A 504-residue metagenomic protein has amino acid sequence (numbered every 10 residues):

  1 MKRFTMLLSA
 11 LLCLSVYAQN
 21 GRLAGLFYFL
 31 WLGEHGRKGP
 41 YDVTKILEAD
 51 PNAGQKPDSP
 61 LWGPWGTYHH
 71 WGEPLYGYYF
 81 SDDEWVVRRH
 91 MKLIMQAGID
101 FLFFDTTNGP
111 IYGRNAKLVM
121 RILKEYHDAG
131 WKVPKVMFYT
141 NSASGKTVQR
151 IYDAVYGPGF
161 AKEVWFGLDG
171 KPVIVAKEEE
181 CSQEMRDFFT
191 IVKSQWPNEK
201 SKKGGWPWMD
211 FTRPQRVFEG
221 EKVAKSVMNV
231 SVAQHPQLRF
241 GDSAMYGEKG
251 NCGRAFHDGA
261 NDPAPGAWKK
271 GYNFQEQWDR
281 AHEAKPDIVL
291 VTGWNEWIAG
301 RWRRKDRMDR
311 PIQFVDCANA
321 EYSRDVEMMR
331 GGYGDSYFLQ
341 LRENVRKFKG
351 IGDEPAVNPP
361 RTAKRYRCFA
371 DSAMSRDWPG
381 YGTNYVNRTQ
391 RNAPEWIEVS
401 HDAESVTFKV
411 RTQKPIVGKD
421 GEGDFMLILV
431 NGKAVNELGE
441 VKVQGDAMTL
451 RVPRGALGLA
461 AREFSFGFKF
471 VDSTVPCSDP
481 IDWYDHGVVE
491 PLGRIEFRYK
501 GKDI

Functional and structural regions predicted by a protein language model:
K2-L7: Sec-dependent signal peptide recognition, specifically the positively charged N-region followed immediately by
S9-A18: Hydrophobic h-region of N-terminal signal peptides that target proteins for export in Gram-negative bacteria
Q19-T362, G458-A460, P480, E490-G493 (+1 more regions): Glycan-processing catalytic domains of CAZymes
P355-A370, D424-L438, G455-I504: Acidic/polar low-complexity flexible segments
N358-Q390: Glycan-recognition and processing domains
T389-E398, K409-R411: Segments forming glycine/polar-rich beta-alpha architectures that bind adenosine-containing cofactors
E395-V399, L438-V441: Beta-strand-rich interaction surfaces with strong enrichment in secreted/lumenal proteins
E404-K414, M448-P453: Short, well-ordered beta-strand segments enriched in hydrophobic/aromatic residues
